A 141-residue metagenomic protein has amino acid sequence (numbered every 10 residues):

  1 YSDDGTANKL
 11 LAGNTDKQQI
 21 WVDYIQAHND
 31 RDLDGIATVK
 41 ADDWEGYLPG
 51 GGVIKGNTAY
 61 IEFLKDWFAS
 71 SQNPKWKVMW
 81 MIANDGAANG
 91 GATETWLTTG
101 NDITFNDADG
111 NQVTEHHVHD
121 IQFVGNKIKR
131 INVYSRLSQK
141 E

Functional and structural regions predicted by a protein language model:
Y1-D34, T38: Short, low-complexity N-terminal intrinsically disordered segments enriched in polar/charged residues
A7-L10, D43-K55, S70: A short gly/proline-enriched turn/hairpin at secondary-structure junctions
Y24, G35-A37, W44, Y60 (+3 more regions): Hydrophobic pocket/interface hotspot
I25-D30, T38-E45, K65-N73: Sec-exported extracytoplasmic/periplasmic mature domains
V39, Y47, G51-G56, M79-A88: Acidic helix-start/capping segments at beta-turn-to-alpha-helix junctions
K40, L97, N101-F105, H119 (+1 more regions): Short beta-strand segments enriched in hydrophobic/aromatic residues within well-folded beta-rich domains
L64-D109: Surface-exposed, charged secondary-structure patches
T114-E141: Short beta-strand edge/turn micro-motifs at domain boundaries
